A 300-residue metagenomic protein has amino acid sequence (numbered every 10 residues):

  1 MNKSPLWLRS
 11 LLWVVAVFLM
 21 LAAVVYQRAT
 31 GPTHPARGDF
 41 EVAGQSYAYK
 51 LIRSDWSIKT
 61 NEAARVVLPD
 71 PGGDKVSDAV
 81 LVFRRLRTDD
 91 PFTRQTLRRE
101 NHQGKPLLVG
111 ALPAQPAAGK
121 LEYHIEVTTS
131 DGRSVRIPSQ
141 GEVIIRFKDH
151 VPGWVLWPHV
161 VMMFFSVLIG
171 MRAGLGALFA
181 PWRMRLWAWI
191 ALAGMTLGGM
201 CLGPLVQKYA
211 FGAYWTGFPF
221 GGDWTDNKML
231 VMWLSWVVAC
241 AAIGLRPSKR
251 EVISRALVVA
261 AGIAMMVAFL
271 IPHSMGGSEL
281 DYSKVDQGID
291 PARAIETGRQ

Functional and structural regions predicted by a protein language model:
N2-W182, G194, G198, P247 (+2 more regions): Glycan-association/targeting regions that enable binding to alpha-glucans and other polysaccharides
P152-P158, A213-D226: Non-cytosolic membrane-interface motifs at loop->transmembrane helix junctions
R183-W187: Gly/Pro-rich turn-and-neighbor structural signature
I190-Y209: Small-polar-interrupted transmembrane alpha-helices in polytopic inner-membrane proteins
G194, T225-V231: Loop-to-transmembrane-helix entry motif
P204-W215, S274-M275: Juxtamembrane "helix-exit" motif on the non-cytosolic side of transmembrane helices
A210-G221, K284-A292: Interfacial non-cytosolic loop connecting adjacent transmembrane helices
M229-Q300: Generic detector of multi-pass transmembrane helix bundles and their immediately adjacent loops in polytopic membrane
